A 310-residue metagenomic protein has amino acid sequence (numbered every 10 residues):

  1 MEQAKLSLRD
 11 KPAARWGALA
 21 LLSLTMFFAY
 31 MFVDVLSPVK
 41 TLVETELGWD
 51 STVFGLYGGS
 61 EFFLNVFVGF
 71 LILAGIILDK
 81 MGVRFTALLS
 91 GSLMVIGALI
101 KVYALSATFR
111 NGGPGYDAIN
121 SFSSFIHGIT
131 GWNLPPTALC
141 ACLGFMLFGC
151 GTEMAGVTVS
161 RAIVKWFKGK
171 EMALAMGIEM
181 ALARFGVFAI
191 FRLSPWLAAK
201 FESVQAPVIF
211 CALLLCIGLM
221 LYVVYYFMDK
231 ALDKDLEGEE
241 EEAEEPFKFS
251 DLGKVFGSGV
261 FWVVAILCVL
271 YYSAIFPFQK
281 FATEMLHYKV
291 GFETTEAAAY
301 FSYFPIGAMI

Functional and structural regions predicted by a protein language model:
E2-P12, D233-V264: Juxtamembrane intracellular "pre-TM" segments in multi-pass secondary transporters
G17-S51, F278-T283: Extracytoplasmic
L36-K40, S258-M309: Extracytoplasmic gate region of multi-pass secondary transporters
G59-I76, S302-I310: Central cavity-lining transmembrane alpha-helices of secondary-active solute carriers, predominantly the Major
V68-N120, A138: Conserved MFS/SLC helix-loop-helix module at the cytosolic interface between two early adjacent transmembrane helices
A138, G144-L182: Cytoplasmic helix-loop-helix junction between adjacent transmembrane helices in 12-TM secondary transporters
A173-S194, A198: Glycine-rich segments within core transmembrane alpha-helices of 12-TM secondary carriers
Q205-Y225: Symmetry-related core transmembrane helices of the 12-TM Major Facilitator Superfamily/SLC fold
